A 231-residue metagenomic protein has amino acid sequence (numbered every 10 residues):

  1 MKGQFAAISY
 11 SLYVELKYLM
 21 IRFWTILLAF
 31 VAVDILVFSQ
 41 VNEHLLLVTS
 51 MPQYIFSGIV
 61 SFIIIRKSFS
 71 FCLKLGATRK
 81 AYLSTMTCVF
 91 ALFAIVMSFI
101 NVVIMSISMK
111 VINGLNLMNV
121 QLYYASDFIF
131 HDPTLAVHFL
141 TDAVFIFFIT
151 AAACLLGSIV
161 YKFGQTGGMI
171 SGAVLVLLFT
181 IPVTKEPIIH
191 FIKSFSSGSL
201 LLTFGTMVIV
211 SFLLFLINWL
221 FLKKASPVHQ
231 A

Functional and structural regions predicted by a protein language model:
M1-N42, I189-A231: Hydrophobic alpha-helical transmembrane segments
S9, I65-V89: Helix-loop-helix units of permease transmembrane domains in multi-pass membrane transporters, especially ABC
M20-F23, S50-I55, H138-I146, L178-F179 (+1 more regions): Alpha-helical transmembrane segments of polytopic membrane proteins
V33-Q53, F90-F163: Secretory targeting signals
L46-F71: Hydrophobic alpha-helical transmembrane segments of multi-pass membrane transport proteins
A77-A81, G157-G167, V228: Membrane-interface helix-boundary motifs at transmembrane edges
Q165-F179: Central hydrophobic cores of alpha-helical transmembrane segments in multi-pass integral membrane proteins
L178-K193: Transmembrane alpha-helical segments of integral membrane proteins
